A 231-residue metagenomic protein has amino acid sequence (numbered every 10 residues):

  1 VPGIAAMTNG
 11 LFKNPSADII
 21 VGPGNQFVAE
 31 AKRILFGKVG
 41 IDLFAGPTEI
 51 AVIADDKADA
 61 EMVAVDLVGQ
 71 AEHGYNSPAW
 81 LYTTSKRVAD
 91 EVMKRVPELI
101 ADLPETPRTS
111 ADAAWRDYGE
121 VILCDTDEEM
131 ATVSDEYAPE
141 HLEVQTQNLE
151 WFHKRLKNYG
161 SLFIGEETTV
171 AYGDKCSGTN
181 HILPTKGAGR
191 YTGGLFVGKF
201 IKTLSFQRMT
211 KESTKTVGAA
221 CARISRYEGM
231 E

Functional and structural regions predicted by a protein language model:
V1, V121-T126: Short acidic-hydrophobic, aromatic-tinged amphipathic segments that line or gate anion-handling sites
V1-P78: Conserved NAD(P)+-binding/catalytic subdomain of aldehyde/semialdehyde dehydrogenases
F12, L35-K38, D66-A71, V96-L99 (+3 more regions): Short, solvent-exposed amphipathic alpha-helical segments in soluble enzyme and RNA/protein-processing domains
A17-V21, N25-F27, D42, E49-V52 (+8 more regions): Structural motif
L43-D117, V121: A conserved active-site cap/scaffold subdomain adjacent to cofactor or substrate pockets
D127, D135-E231: C-terminal core of ALDH-fold dehydrogenases
